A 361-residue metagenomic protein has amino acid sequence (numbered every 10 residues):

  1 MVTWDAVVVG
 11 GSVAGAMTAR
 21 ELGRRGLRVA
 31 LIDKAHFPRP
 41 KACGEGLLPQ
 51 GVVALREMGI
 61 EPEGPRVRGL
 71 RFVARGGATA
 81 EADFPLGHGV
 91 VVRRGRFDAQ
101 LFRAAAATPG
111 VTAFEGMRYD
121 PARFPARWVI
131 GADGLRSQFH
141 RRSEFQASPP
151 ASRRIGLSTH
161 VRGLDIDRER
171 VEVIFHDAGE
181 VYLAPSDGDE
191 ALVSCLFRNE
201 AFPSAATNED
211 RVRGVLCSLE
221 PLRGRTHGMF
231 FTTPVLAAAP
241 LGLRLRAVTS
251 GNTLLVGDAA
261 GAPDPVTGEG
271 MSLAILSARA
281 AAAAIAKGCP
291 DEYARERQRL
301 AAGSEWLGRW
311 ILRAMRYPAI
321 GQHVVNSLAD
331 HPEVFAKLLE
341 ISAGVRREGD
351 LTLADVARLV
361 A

Functional and structural regions predicted by a protein language model:
M1-A14: Beta1/beta-strand and adjacent pyrophosphate-binding region of the FAD-binding site in flavoprotein oxidoreductases
S12-V13, F37-P38, R96, S272: Residue-level detector of alpha-helix initiation sites
G23-C43: Glycine-rich FAD pyrophosphate-binding loop
H36-R56: Conserved N-terminal glycine-rich FAD pyrophosphate-binding loop of Rossmann-like flavoproteins
G51-Q100: A conserved beta-strand/loop capping segment in the N-terminal third of enzymes that catalyze redox or closely related
A104-G228: Predominantly flavin-linked oxidoreductase catalytic cores and closely associated redox partners
P203-A284: FAD/FMN-dependent oxidoreductases across multiple families
A283-A361: C-terminal helical "tail/cap" subdomain of flavin- and related membrane-associated enzymes
